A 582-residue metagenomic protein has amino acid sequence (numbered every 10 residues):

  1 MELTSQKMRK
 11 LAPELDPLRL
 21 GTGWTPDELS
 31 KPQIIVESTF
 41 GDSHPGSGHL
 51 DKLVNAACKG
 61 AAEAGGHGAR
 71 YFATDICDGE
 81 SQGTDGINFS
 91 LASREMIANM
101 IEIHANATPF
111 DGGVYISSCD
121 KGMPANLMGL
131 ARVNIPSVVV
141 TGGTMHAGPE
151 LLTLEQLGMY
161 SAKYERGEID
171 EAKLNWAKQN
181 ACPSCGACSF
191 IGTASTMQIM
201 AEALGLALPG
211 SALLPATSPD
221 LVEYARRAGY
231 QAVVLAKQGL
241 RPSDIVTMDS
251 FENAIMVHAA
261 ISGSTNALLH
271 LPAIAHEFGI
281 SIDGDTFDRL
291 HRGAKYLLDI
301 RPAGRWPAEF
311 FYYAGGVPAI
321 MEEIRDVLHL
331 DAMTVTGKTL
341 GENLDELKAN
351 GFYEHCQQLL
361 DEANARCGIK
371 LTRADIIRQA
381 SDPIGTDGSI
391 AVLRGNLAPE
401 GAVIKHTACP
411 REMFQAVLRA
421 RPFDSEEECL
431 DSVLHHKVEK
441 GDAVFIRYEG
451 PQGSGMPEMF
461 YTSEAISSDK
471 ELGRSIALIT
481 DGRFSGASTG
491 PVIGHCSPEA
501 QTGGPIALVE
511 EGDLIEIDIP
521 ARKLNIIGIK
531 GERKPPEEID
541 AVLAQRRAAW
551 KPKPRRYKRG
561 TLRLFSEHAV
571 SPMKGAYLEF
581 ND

Functional and structural regions predicted by a protein language model:
M1-G46, L53-T74, G79, D85-S90 (+5 more regions): Catalytic or ion-coupling anion/metal-binding cores of large enzyme and transporter domains
S90-R94, A98: Well-ordered mid-protein domain cores that form the structural environment of catalytic cofactors
A105-N126, S137-T141: A short, small-residue-rich loop immediately preceding and capping a beta-strand
